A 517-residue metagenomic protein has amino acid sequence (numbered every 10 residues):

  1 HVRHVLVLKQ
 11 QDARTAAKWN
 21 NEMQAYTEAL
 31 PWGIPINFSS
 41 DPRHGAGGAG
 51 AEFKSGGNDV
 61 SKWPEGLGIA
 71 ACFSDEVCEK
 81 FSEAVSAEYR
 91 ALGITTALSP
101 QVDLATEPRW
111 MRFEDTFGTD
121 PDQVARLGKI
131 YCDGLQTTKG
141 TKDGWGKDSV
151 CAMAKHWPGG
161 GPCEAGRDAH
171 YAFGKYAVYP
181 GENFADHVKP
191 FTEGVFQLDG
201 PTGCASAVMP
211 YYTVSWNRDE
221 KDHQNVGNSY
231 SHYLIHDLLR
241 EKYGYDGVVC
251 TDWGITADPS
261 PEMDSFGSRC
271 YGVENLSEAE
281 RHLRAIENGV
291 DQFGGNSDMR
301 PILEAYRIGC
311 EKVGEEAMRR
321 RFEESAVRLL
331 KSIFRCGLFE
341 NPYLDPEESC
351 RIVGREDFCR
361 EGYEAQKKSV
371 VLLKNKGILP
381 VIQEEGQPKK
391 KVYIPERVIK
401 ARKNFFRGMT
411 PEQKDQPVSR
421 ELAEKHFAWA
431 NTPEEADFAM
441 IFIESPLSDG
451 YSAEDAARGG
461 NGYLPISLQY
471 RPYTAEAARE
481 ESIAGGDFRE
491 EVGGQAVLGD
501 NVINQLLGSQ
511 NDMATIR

Functional and structural regions predicted by a protein language model:
H1-R517: Glycoside hydrolase catalytic-domain context in secreted enzymes
